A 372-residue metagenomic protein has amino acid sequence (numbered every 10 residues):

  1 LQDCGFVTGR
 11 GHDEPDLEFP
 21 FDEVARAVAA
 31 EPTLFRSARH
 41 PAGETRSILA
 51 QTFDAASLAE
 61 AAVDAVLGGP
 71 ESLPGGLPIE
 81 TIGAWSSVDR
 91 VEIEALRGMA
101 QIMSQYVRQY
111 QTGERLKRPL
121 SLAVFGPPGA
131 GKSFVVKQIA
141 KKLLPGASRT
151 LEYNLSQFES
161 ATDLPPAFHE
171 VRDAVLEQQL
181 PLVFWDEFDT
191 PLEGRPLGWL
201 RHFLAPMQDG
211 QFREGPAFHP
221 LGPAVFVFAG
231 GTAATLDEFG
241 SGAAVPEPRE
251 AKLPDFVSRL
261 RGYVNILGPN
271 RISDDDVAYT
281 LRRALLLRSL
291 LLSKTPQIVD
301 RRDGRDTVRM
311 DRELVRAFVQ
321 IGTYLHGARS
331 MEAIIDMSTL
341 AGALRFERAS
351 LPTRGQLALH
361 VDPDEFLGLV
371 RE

Functional and structural regions predicted by a protein language model:
L1-A42, V225, L260-A349: Conserved AAA+ ATPase small/helical "lid" subdomain
L1-Y110, I335-E372: Extended, charged/polar low-complexity intrinsically disordered regions
R115-V135: Walker A/P-loop nucleotide-binding motif
K141-T150, G210-Q211: Post-Walker A helix-loop "phosphate-sensing" segment adjacent to the P-loop in P-loop NTPases
A147-Q178: Short glycine-rich substrate-engagement loop in P-loop NTPases that contacts/grips substrate
N154, E177-P206: Conserved P-loop NTPase "ATPase switch" module shared by AAA+ and STAND
L197-P223, A229-G231: Conserved catalytic/switch belt of AAA+ P-loop NTPases
G222-P223, L236-N270: A short helix-turn-beta junction within AAA+ P-loop NTPase domains corresponding to the substrate/partner-engaging
